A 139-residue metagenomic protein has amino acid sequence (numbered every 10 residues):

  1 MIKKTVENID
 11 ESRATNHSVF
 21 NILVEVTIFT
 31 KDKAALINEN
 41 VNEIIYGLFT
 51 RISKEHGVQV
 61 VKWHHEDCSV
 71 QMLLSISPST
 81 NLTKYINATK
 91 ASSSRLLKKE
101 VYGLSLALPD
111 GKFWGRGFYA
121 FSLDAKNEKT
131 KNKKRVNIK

Functional and structural regions predicted by a protein language model:
M1-K139: Charge-rich, low-complexity N-terminal segments
